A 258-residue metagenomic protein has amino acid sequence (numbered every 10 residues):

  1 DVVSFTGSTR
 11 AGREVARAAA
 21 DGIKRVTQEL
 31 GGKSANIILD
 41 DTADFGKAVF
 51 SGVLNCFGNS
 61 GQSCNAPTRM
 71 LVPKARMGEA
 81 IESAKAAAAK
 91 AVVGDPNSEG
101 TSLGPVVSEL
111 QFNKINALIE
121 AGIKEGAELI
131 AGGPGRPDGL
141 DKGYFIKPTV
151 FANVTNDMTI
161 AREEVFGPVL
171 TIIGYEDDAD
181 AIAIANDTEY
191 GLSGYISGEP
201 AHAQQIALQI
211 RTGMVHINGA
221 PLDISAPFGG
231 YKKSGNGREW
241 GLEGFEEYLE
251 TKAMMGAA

Functional and structural regions predicted by a protein language model:
V2, S8-T155, I217: ALDH superfamily catalytic-core signature
V2-F5, S193-Y195: Short catalytic-loop micro-motif centered on adjacent basic/acidic residues
G7-S8, G167: Conserved phosphate-binding and hydrolysis motifs of nucleotide-dependent enzymes
I37, A89, I119, K124 (+2 more regions): Conserved C-terminal structural/oligomerization subdomain of aldehyde/semialdehyde dehydrogenase
